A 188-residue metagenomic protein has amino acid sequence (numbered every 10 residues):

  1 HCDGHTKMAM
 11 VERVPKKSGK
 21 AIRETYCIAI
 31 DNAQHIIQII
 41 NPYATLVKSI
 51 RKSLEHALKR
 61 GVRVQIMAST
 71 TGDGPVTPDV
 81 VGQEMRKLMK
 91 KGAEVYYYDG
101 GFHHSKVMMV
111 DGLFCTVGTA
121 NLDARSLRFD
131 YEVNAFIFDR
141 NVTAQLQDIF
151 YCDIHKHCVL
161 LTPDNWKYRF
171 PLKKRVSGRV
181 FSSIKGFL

Functional and structural regions predicted by a protein language model:
H1-L188: Charged, low-complexity intrinsically disordered terminal segments
